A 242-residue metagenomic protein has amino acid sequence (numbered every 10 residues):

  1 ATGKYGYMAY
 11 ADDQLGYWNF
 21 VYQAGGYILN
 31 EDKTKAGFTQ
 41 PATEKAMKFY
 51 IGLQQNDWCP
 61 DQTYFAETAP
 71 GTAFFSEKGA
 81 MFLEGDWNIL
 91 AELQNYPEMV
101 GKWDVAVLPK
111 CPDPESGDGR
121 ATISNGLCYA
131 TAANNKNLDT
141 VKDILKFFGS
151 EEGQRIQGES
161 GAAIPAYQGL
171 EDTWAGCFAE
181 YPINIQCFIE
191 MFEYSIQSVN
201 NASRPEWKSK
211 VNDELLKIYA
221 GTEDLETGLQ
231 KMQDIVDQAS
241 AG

Functional and structural regions predicted by a protein language model:
A1, D32-T63: Glycine-centered hinge/linker elements that transmit conformational signals in sensory and ligand-binding systems
A1-A11, S150-G161, Q238-G242: Bilobed periplasmic-binding protein-like "clamshell/Venus-flytrap" ligand-binding domains
A1-A36, G79: Extracytoplasmic/periplasmic solute-binding protein
A1-K4, A69-A73, N88-N95, I189 (+1 more regions): Pocket-flanking alpha-helical
E44, K48, G52-W58, Q94-A163: Extracytoplasmic/periplasmic substrate-recognition and gating elements
D61-F75: Short helix-initiation/N-cap motifs at beta->coil->alpha
A80-G85, D104-A106: Paired acidic/hydrophobic, glycine-rich loop segments that form the ligand-binding mouth/hinge of periplasmic-binding
A106-K110, E159-D213, K217: Long, aromatic- and glycine/proline-rich binding clefts that accommodate carbohydrate-like moieties
